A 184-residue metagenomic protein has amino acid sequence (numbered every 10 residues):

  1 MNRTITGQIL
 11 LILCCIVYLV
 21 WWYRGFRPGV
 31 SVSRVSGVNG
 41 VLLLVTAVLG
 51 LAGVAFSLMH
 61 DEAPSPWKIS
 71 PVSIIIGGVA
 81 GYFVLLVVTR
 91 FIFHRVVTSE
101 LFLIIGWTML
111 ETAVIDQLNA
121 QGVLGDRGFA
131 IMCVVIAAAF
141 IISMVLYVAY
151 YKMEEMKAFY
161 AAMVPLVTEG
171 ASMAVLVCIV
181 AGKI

Functional and structural regions predicted by a protein language model:
M1-K68: N-terminal topogenic module of multi-pass integral membrane proteins
N2-T4, V114-A149: Short alpha-helical packing/oligomerization segments
R3-C15, S65-V79, G128-A138: Structural signature of hydrophobic alpha-helical transmembrane segments
V20-V32, F83-H94, V145-E154: C-terminal ends of transmembrane helices
V30-T46, W67-V72, H94-I104, K157-A162: Membrane-interfacial loop-to-transmembrane alpha-helix junctions, especially the N-terminal start
V54-L58, I69-S99, I105-D126, V180-G182: C-terminal halves and exits of single transmembrane alpha-helices
V148-G170: Interfacial loop-to-transmembrane junctions
M173-I184: Juxtamembrane boundary at the C-terminal end of a transmembrane helix
